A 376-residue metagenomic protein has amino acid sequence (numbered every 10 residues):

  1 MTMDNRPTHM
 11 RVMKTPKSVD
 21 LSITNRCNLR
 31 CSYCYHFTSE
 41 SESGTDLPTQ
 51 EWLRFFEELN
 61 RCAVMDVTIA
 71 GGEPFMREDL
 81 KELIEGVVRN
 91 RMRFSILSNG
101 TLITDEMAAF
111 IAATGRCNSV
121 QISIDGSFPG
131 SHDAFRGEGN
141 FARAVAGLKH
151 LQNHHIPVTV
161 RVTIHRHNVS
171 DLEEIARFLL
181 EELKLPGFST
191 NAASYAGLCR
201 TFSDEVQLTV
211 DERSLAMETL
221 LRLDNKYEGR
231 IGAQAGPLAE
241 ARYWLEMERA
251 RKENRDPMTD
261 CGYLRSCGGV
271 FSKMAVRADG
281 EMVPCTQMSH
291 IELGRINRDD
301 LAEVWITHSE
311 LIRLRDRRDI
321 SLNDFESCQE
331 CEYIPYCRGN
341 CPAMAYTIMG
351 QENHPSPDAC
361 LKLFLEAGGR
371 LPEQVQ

Functional and structural regions predicted by a protein language model:
M1-S119, L363: Conserved alpha-helical substructure of the radical SAM core
T2-M13, F37, G262, E281-Q376: Flexible mid-to-C-terminal extensions adjoining Fe-S/redox cofactors in radical SAM and related proteins
C27, C31, G280, L301: Conserved, mostly hydrophobic/aromatic
R30, A63-V64, R116, I156 (+2 more regions): Short loop/turn motifs at secondary-structure junctions
E42, A113-T114, S123-D125, G130-G268 (+3 more regions): Radical SAM enzyme [4Fe-4S]-AdoMet core and its adjacent flexible, acidic and glycine-rich loops/tails across
L47, E78, G139, H167-S170 (+1 more regions): Residue-level signal for the nucleotide or nucleotide-sugar donor/cofactor binding architecture
